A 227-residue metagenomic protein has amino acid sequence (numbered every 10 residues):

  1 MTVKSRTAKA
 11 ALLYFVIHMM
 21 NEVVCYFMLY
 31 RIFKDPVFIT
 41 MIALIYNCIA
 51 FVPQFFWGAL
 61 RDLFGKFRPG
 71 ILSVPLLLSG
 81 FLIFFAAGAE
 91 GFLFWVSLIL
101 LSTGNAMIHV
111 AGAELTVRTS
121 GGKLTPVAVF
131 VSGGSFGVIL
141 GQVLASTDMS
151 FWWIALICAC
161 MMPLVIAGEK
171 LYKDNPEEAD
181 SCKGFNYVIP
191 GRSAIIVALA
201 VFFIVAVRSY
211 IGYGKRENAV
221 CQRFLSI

Functional and structural regions predicted by a protein language model:
T2-T40, I189-K215, R223-L225: Pair of pore-lining "gating" transmembrane helices in MFS-fold secondary transporters
M19, F92-H109: Hydrophobic core of transmembrane alpha-helices in multi-pass small-molecule transporters, especially MFS/SLC-type
T40-D62: Central cavity-lining transmembrane alpha-helices of secondary-active solute carriers, predominantly the Major
D62-P75: Cytoplasmic membrane-interface "Motif A"-like loop-to-helix N-cap segments of 12-TM Major Facilitator Superfamily
P75-G91: C-terminal ends and interior cores of transmembrane alpha-helices in multi-pass membrane transporters/permeases
A106-G121: Intracellular juxtamembrane helix-capping segments at the cytosolic ends of symmetry-related transmembrane helices
G122-A145: Glycine-rich segments within core transmembrane alpha-helices of 12-TM secondary carriers
F151-L171: Symmetry-related core transmembrane helices of the 12-TM Major Facilitator Superfamily/SLC fold
